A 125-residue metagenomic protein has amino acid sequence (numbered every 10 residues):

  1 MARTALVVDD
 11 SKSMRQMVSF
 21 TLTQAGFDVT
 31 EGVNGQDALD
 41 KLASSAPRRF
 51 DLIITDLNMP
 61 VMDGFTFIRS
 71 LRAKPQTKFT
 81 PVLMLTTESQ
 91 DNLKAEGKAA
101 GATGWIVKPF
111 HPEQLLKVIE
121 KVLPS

Functional and structural regions predicted by a protein language model:
Q16-Q24: Charged docking surfaces used in two-component/phosphorelay signaling
E31-L52: Acidic, metal-coordinating helix/loop segments flanking the phosphotransfer/catalytic sites of two-component signaling
R48-D51, Q76-P81: His-Asp phosphorelay/catalytic-motif detector in bacterial-type signaling
D56, T86: Active-site residues of response regulator receiver
M59: Receiver (REC) domain active-site loop signature in two-component systems and cognate sites in sensor histidine kinases
F110-I119: C-terminal output helix
